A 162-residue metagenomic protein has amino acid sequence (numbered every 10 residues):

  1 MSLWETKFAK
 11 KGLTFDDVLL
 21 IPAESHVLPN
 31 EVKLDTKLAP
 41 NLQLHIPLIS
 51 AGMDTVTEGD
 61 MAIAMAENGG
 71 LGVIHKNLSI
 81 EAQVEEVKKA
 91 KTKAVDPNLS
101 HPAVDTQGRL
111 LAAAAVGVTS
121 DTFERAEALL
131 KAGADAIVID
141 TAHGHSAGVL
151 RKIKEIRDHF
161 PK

Functional and structural regions predicted by a protein language model:
M1-L48, I80-V84: An N-cap/entry alpha-helix motif that binds or orients negatively charged groups
S2-K7, V18, V56-K162: Alpha/beta enzyme core
P47-T55: Extracellular/luminal Protease-associated
